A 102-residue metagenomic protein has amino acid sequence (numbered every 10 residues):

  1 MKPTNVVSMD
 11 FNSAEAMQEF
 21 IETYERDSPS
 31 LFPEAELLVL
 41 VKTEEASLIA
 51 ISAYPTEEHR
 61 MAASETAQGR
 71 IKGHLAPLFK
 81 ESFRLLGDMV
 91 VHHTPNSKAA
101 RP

Functional and structural regions predicted by a protein language model:
M1-R70, A76-P102: Short S/T/G/P-rich N-terminal loop/turn motif that feeds into the first structured element of a domain
